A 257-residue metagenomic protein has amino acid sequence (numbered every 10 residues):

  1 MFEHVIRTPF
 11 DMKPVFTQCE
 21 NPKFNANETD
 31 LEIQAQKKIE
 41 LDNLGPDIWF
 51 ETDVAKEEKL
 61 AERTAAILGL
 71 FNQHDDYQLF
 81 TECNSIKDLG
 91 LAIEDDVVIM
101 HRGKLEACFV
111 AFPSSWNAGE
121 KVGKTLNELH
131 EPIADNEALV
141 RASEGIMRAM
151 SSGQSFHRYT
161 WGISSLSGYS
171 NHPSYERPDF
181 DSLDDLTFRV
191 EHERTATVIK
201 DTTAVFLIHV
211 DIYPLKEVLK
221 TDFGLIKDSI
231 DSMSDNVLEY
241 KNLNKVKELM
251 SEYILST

Functional and structural regions predicted by a protein language model:
M1-T257: Extended, well-ordered protein cores
